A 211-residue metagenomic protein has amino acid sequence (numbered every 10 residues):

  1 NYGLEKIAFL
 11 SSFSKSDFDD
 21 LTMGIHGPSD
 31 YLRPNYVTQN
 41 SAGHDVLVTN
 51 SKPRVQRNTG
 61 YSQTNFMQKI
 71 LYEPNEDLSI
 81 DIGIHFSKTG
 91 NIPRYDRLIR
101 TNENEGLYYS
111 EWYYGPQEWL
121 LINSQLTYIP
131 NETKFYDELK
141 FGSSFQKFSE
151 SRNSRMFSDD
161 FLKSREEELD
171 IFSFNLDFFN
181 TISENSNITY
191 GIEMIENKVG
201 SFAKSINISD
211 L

Functional and structural regions predicted by a protein language model:
N1-F18, P28-I92: Transmembrane beta-barrel wall of Gram-negative outer-membrane proteins
N1-L4, Q68-Y72, S124-Y128, F174-N180: Residues on the lipid-exposed face of transmembrane beta-strands in outer-membrane beta-barrel proteins
K6-F9, D77-I80, N131-L139, N185-I188: Repeated loop/turn-to-beta-strand initiation elements of outer-membrane beta-barrel proteins
F9, F18-G24, P34, T89-Y95 (+4 more regions): Outer-membrane beta-barrel proteins
S11-F13, Q68, I82, S124 (+2 more regions): Membrane-embedded beta-strand positions of outer-membrane beta-barrel proteins
D30-A42, T101-S110, D160-R165, F202-L211: Surface-exposed loop/turn segments flanking beta-strands in extracellular/periplasmic regions
R57-Q63, E73, D77-Y136, K147-E168: Flexible loop and strand-edge segments within Gram-negative outer membrane beta-barrel domains
G115-W119, L162-L211: Outer-membrane beta-barrel transmembrane domain signature of Gram-negative proteins, especially the mid-to-C-terminal
